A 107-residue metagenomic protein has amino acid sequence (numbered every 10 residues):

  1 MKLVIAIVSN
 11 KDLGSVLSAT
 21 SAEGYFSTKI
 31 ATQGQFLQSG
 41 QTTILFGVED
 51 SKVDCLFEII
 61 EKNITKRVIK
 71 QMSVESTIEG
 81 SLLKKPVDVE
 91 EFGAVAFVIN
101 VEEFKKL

Functional and structural regions predicted by a protein language model:
M1-L107: Positively charged, small/polar-rich N-terminal and surface patches that mediate targeting and assembly and bind
